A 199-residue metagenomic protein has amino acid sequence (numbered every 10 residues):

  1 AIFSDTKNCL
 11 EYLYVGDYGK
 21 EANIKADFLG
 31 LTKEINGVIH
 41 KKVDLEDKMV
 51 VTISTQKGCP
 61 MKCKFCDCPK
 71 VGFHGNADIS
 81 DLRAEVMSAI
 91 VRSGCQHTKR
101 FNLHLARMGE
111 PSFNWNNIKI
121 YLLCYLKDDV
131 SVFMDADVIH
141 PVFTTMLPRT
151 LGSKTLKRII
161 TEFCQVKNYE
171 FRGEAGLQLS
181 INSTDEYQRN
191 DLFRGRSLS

Functional and structural regions predicted by a protein language model:
A1, E11-L13, M61, A84 (+2 more regions): SAM-dependent transferase fold signal centered on methyltransferase-like domains, encompassing both Class I
A1-M49: Flexible, acidic/Gly-rich N-terminal and inter-domain linker regions that tether and position cofactor-handling modules
D5, G16, K57, L147 (+1 more regions): Non-catalytic surface loops within mature trypsin-like serine protease
Y12, I53, L177-L179: Short beta-strand motif preference
G19, P69-F73, T184-Y187: A short, flexible beta-alpha/helix-coil linker loop
F28, K70-G72, D191-S197: Short glycine-enriched, charge-decorated loop/helix-capping segments at active-site entrances that position
I35-N36, V43-S88: Canonical Radical SAM [4Fe-4S] cluster-binding loop centered on the CxxxCxxC motif and its immediate flanking residues
I90-S199: Conserved AdoMet/S-adenosylmethionine-binding subsite of the radical SAM
